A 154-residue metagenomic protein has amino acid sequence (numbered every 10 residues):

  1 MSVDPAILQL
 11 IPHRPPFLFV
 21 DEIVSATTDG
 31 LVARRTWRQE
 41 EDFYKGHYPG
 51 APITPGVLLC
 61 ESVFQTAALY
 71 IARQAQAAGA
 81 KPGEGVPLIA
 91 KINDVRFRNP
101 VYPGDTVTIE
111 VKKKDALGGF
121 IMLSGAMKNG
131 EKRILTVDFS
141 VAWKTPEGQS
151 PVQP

Functional and structural regions predicted by a protein language model:
S2-I7, T106-I109: Short Pro/Gly-enriched beta-strand edge/turn motifs at strand-loop
L8, G50, F97-N99: Beta-strand-rich interaction surfaces with strong enrichment in secreted/lumenal proteins
R14-T54, L58-L59: Catalytic strand-loop segment that frames the active site of acyl-thioester-processing enzymes
D21, N93-V95, G125: Hydrophobic/aromatic beta-strand elements that line small-molecule binding cavities or substrate pockets in beta-rich
T28-V32, P100-D105, E110-P154: HotDog/MaoC-like acyl-thioester-processing domains
T54, L58-C60, F64-R73: Active-site- and interface-proximal helix/loop "cap" or "latch" segments in soluble metabolic and energy-transducing
A67-T108, T136, V141-K144: Hydrophobic beta-strand-centered segment that forms part of the acyl-chain substrate-binding groove
